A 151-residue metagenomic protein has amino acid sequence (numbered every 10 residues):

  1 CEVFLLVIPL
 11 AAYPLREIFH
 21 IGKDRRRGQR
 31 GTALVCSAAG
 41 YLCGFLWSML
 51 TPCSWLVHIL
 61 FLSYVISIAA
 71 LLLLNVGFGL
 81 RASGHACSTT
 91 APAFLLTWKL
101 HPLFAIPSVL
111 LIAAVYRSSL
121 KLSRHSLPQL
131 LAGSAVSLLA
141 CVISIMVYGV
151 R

Functional and structural regions predicted by a protein language model:
C1-T51: Selected alpha-helical membrane-embedding segments in polytopic membrane proteins
T51-V57: Membrane-helix interface and helix-disruption motif detector
H58-R151: Membrane-embedded catalytic cores of phosphoryl/pyrophosphoryl-handling enzymes
